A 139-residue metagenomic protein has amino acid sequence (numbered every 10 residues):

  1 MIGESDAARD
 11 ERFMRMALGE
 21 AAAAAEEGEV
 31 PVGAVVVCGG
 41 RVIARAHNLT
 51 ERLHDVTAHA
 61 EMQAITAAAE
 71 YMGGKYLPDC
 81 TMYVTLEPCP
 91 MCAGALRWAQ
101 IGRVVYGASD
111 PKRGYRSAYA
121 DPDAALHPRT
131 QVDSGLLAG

Functional and structural regions predicted by a protein language model:
M1-A24, P88, G94-G139: Zinc-dependent deaminase
G28-V32, P78: Short, basic and Ser/Thr-rich N-terminal targeting/leader segments
V32-G40: Short beta-strand scaffold segments in enzyme catalytic cores
C38-G39, T66, P78: A cytosolic small-molecule/anion-sensing beta-strand core signal
L49-M62: A short, polar/charged loop-to-alpha-helix boundary motif
T50, V84, A108: Residues that line or immediately flank small-molecule/substrate-binding pockets and catalytic motifs
G74-L86: Immediate flanking context of iron-sulfur cluster ligation sites
